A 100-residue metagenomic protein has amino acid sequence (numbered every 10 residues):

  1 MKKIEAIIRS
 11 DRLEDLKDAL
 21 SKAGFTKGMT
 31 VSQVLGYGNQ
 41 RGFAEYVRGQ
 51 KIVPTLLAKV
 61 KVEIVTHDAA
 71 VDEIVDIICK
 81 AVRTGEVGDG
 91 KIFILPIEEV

Functional and structural regions predicted by a protein language model:
M1-V100: Positively charged, small/polar-rich N-terminal and surface patches that mediate targeting and assembly and bind
